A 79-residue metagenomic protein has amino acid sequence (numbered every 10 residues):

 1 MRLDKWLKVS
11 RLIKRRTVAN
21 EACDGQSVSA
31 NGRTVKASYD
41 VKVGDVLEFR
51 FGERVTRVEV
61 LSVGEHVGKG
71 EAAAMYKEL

Functional and structural regions predicted by a protein language model:
M1-V43: A basic, amphipathic helix-loop patch mediating RNA/tRNA/ribosome contacts
K5, E53-L79: C-terminal structural segments of small proteins and small subunits
V46: Glycine-rich, charged/polar anion/phosphate-binding loops that engage phosphate groups from diverse ligands
